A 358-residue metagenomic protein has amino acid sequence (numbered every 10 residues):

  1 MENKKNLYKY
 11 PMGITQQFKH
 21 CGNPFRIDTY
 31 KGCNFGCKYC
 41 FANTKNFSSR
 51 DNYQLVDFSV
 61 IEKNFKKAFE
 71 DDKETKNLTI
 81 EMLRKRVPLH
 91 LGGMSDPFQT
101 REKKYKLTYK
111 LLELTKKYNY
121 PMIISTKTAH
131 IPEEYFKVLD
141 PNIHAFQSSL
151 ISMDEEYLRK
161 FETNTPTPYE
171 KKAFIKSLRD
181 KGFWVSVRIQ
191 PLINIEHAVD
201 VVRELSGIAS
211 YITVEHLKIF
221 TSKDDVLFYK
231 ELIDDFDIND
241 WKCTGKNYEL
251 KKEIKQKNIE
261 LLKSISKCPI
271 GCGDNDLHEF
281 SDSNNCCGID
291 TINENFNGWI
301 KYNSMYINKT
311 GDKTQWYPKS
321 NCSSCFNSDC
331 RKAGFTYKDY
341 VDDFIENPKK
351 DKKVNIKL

Functional and structural regions predicted by a protein language model:
E2-N3, R203-L358: Auxiliary Fe-S-binding modules of radical SAM enzymes
E2-Q147, M153-E156, P168, K338 (+2 more regions): Conserved Radical SAM active-site core
D72-E81, R86-N258: Conserved AdoMet/S-adenosylmethionine-binding subsite of the radical SAM
